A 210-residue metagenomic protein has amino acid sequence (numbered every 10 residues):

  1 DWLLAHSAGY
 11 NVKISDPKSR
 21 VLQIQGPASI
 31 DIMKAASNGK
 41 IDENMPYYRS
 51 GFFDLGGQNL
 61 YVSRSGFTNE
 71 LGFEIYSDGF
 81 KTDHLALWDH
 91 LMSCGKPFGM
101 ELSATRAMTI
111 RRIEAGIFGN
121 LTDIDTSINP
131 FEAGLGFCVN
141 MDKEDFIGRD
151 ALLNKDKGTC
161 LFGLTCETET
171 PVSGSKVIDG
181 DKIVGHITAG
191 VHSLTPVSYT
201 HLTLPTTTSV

Functional and structural regions predicted by a protein language model:
D1-H6: Extended, compositionally biased flexible segments
S7, N11-D156: Glycine-rich, acidic
T68, G190-T195: Glycine-rich phosphate/pyrophosphate-binding beta-alpha loops
D78-G79, L164-E169, L202: A structural micro-motif recognizing beta-strand termini and the immediately following turn/loop segments
C160, T195-Y199: Short, solvent-exposed secondary-structure boundary/capping segments
S175-G180, S209: Short conserved beta-strand and strand-loop elements enriched in small hydrophobics with frequent Asp/Gly
I183-A189: Generic long, charged, amphipathic alpha-helical segments
T200-T206: Conserved small/polar residues in nucleotide/adenosyl-binding loops
